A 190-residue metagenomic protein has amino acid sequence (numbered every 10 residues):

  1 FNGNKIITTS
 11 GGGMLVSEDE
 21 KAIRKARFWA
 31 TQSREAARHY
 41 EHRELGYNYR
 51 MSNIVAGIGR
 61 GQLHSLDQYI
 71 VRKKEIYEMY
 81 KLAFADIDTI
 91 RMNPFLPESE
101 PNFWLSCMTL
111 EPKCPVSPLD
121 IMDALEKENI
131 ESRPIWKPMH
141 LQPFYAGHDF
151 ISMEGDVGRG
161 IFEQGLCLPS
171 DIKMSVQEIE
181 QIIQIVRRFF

Functional and structural regions predicted by a protein language model:
F1-T9, R38-R43: Conserved active-site segment immediately N-terminal to the catalytic lysine that forms the internal aldimine
G3-T9, M14-V16, K21, S117 (+1 more regions): Active-site phosphate-binding strand-loop segment of PLP-dependent enzymes
E20-F190: PLP-dependent aminotransferase class I/II
